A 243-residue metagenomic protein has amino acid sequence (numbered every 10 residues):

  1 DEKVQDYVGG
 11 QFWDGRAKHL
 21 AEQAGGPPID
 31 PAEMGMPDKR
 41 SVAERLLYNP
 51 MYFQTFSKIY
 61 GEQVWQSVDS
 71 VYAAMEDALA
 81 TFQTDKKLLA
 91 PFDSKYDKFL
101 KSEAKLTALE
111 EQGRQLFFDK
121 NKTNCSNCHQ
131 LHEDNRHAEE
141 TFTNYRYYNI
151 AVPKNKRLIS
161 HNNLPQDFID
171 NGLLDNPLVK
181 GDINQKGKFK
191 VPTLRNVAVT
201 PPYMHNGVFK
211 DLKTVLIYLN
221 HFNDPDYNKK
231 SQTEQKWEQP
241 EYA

Functional and structural regions predicted by a protein language model:
D1-A243: Periplasmic c-type cytochrome electron-transfer domains
